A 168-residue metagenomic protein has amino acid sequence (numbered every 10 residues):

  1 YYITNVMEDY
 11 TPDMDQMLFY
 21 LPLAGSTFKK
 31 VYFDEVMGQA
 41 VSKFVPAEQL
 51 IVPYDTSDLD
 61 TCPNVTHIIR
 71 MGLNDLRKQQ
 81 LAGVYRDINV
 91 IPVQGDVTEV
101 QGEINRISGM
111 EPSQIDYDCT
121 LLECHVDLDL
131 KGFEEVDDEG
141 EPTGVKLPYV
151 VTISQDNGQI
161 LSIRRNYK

Functional and structural regions predicted by a protein language model:
Y1-K168: Extended alpha-helical, oligomerization-prone segments that build pores/tubes and scaffolds
